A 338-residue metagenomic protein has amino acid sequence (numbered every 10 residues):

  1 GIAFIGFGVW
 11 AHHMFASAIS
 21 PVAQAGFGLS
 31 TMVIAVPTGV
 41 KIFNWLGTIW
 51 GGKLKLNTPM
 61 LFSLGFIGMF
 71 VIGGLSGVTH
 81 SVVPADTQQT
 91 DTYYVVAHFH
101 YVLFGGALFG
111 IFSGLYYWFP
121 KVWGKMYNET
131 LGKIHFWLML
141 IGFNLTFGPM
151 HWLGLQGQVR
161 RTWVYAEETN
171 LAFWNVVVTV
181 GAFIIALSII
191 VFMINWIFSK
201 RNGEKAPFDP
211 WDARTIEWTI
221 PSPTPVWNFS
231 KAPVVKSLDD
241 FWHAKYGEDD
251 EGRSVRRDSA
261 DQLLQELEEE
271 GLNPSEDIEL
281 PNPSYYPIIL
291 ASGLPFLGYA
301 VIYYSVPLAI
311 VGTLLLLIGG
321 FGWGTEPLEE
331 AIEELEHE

Functional and structural regions predicted by a protein language model:
G1, F27-V36, V95-V96, Y101-G105 (+5 more regions): Physicochemical signature of membrane-embedded alpha-helices that form the seven-helix bundle of GPCRs, emphasizing
G1-A3, T48-G77, Y93-V96, Y101-G148: Interfacial and helix-entry/exit segments of alpha-helical transmembrane bundles in multi-pass inner-membrane proteins
G8-G28, I49-G52, V78-F99, W152-W174 (+3 more regions): Membrane-interface interhelical loops and short amphipathic "cap" helices that link adjacent transmembrane segments
T31-N44, V102-G114, G181-I194: Hydrophobic cores of alpha-helical transmembrane segments in multi-pass inner/ER membrane proteins, independent
K41, L46, H100, I141 (+3 more regions): Divalent metal-coordination and catalytic microenvironments
V159-N170, I197-A291, L316, G320-E338: Extramembrane terminal tails and long inter-domain/linker segments of multi-pass membrane proteins
L290-G298: Hydrophobic, membrane-inserted alpha-helices
Y299-I310: Transmembrane helix interruption/hinge and helix-loop junction motifs
